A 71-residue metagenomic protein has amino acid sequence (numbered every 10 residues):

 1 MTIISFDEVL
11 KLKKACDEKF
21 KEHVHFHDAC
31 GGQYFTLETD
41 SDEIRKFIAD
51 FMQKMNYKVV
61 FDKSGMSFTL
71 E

Functional and structural regions predicted by a protein language model:
M1, T36-L37: A generic structural signal for short
M1-C30, G65: N-terminal acidic leader/helix
L10-L12, L37, L70: Generic detector of leucine side chains in alpha-helical contexts
C30-T36: Surface-exposed aromatic
S41-E71: Detector for the mature cores of small, proteolytically processed and post-translationally modified peptide effectors
